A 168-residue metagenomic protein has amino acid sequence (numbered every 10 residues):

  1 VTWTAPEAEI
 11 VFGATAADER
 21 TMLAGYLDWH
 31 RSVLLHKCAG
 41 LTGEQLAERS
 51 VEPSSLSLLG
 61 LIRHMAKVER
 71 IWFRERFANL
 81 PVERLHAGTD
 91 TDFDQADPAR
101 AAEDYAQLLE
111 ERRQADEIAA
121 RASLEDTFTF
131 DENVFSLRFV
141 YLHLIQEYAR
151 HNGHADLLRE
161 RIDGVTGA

Functional and structural regions predicted by a protein language model:
V1-F12, R20-T91, F130-A168: Short, contiguous alpha-helical
D18-L23, P98-A102: Active-site rim elements
D90-F128, R138-L144: Acidic/histidine-rich alpha-helical segments that form the ligand environment of transition-metal centers
